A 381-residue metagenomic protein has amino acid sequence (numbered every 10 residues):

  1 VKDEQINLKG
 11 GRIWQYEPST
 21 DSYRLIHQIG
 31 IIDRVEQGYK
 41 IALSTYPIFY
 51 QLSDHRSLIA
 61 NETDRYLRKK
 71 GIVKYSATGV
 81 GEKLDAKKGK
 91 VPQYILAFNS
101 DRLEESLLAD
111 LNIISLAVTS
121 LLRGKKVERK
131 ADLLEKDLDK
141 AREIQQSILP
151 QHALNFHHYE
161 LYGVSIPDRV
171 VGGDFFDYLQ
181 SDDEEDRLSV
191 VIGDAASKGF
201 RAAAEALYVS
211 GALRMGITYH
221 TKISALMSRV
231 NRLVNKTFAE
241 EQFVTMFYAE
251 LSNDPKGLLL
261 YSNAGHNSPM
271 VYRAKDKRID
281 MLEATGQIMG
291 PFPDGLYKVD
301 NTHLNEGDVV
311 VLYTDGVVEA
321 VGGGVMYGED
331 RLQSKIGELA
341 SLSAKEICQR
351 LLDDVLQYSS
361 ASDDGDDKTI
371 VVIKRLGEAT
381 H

Functional and structural regions predicted by a protein language model:
V1-S57, E62-T63, A264-G265: Structured interaction and signal-relay segments at domain junctions
G11-R12, Y16-P18, G337, Q349 (+1 more regions): Terminal helices and disordered tails flanking the catalytic cores of nucleotide-processing hydrolases
N61-P92: Helix-to-coil/beta transition segments that act as allosteric "coupling" elements at the rims of sensory or catalytic
K83-N112, E319-M326: Regulatory loop-to-helix N-cap segments in sensory/regulatory domains that couple ligand/signal detection
S106, R201-A212, G216, V309-S362 (+1 more regions): Active-site-proximal, acidic helix/loop segment immediately C-terminal to a metal-coordinating Asp/Glu
D110-A131, A212-Y219: Signal-transmission/dimerization alpha-helices at domain junctions
L111-S115, H266, C348: N-terminal membrane-insertion helices
K130-N305, V309, S360-H381: … and, occasionally, acidic/histidine-rich disordered N-termini of signaling adaptors
